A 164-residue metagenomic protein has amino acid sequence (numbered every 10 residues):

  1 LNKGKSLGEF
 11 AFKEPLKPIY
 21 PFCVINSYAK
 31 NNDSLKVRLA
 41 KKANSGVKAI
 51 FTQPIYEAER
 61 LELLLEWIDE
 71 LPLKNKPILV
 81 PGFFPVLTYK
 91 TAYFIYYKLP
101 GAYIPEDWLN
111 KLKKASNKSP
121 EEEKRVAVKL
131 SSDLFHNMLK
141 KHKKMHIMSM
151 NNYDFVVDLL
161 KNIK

Functional and structural regions predicted by a protein language model:
L1-E14, V24-A29, L71-L134, N151-Y153 (+1 more regions): Active-site pocket-lining/capping segments in soluble small-molecule metabolic enzymes
S6-E9, N31-S45: Active-site glycine-rich loop that binds ribose-phosphate moieties when present
L16-P21, V47-K48, L73-P77, K141-K144: Short, well-ordered coil/turn segments that N-cap beta-strands
A29-N31, Y56-R60, Y153-D154: Acidic-and-aromatic substrate-binding clefts and catalytic sites of carbohydrate-active enzymes
K42, G46, P81, M145: Conserved, mostly hydrophobic/aromatic
K42, N137-M138: Generic structural signal for hydrophobic
K48-E57, R125-V126, H146-S149: Catalytic beta/alpha-barrel core
L61-L65, Y153-K164: C-terminal helical cap(s) of enzyme catalytic domains, especially alpha/beta-barrels
